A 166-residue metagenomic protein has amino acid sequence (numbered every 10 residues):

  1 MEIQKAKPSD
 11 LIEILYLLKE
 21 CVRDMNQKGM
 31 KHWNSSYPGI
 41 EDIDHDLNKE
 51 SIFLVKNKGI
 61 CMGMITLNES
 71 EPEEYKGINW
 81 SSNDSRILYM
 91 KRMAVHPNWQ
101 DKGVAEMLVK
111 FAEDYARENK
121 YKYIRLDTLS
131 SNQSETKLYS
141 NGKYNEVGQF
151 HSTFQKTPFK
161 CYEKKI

Functional and structural regions predicted by a protein language model:
E2-Y16: A short beta-loop-alpha structural element at the N-terminal edge of CoA-dependent acyl/N-acetyltransferase catalytic
V22-D44: Conserved GNAT-fold acetyl-CoA-binding loop/helix
D44-L54, S70-P72, Y89: A short helix-loop-beta-strand connector motif used in the catalytic cores of GNAT acetyltransferases and, in some
S51-I65: Conserved beta-hairpin
T66-R92, Q100: Conserved acyl-donor/pantetheine-binding loop and adjacent beta-alpha core of acyl/acetyltransferases and related
V95, D101-D114, K137, N141: Conserved acetyl-CoA-binding loop-helix of GNAT-fold acetyltransferases
V109, A116-D127: Conserved GNAT acetyl-CoA-binding A-motif
L126-T136, S152-T157: Conserved beta-strand-loop-alpha-helix junction that forms the acyl-donor binding cleft
